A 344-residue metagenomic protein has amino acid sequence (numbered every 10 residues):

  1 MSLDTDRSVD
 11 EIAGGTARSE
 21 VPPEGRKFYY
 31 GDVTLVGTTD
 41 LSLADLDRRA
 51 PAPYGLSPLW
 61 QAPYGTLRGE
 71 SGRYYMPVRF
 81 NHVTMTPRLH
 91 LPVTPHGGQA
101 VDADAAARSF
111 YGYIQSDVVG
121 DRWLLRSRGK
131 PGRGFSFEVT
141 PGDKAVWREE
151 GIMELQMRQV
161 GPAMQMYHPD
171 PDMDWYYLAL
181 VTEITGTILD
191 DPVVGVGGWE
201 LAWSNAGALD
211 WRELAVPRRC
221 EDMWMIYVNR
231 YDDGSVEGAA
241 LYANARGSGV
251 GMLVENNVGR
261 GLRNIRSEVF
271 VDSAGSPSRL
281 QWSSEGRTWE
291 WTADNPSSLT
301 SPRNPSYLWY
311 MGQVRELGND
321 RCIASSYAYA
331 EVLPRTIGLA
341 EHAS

Functional and structural regions predicted by a protein language model:
S2-S344: Structured soluble/peripheral alpha/beta segments that form catalytic or ligand/cofactor-binding pockets
